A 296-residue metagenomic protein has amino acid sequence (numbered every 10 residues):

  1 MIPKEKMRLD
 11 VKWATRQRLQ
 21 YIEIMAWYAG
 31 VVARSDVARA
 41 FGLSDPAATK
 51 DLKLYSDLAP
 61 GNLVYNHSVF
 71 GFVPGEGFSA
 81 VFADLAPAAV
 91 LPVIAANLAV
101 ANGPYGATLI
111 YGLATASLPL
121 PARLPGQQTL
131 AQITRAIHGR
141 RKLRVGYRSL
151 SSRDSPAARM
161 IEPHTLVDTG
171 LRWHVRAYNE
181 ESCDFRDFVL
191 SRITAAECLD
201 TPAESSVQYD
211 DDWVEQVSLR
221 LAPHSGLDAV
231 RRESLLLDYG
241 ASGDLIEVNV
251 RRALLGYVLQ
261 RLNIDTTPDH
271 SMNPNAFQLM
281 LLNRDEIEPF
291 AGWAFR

Functional and structural regions predicted by a protein language model:
M1-D84, L221, M272-R296: Short, basic/aromatic recognition patches that contact phosphate-bearing ligands
W27, L98-G112, G226-L236: Short, compositionally biased low-complexity segments
Y55-L58, A196, R261-D265: Conserved short hydrophobic interaction patches
V69-G71, R172, L245: A generic structural signal for beta-strand entry/edge sites
P74-R148, R261, P268-L281: Bulky hydrophobic/aromatic content
G112-V230: Core beta-strand-centered patch of the WYL/Sm-like small regulatory domain
V214-R296: Polybasic (Lys/Arg-rich)
